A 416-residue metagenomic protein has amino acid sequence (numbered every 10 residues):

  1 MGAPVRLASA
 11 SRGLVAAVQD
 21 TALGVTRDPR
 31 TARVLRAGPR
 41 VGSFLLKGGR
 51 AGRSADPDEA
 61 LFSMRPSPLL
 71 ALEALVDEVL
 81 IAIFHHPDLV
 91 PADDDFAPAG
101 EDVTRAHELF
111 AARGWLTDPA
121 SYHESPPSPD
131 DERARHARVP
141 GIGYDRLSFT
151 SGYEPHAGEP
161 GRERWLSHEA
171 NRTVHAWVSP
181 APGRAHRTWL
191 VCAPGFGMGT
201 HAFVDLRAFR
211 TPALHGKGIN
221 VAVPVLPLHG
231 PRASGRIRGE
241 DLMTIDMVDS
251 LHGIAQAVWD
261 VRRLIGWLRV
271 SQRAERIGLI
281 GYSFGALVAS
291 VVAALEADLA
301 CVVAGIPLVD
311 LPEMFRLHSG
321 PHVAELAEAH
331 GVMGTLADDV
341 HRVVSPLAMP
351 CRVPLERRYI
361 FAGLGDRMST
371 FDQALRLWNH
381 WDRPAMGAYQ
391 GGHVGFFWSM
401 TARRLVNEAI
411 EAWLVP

Functional and structural regions predicted by a protein language model:
M1-G161: N-terminal targeting or regulatory segments adjacent to alpha/beta-hydrolase or S9 domains
H168-V174, A181-W189: Proline/glycine-enriched tight loop/beta-turn segments at coil->beta junctions that connect or precede beta-strands
V191-A255: Cap/lid segment of the alpha/beta-hydrolase catalytic domain
I280-A289: Gly/Ala-rich beta-loop-alpha elbow adjacent to hydrolase catalytic centers
S290-L336, A388: Hydrolase active-site cap/lid region
V353-P354, Y359-A362, D366: Short beta-strand/loop motif that positions the catalytic acidic residue of the alpha/beta-hydrolase fold
R367-Q373: Conserved alpha/beta-hydrolase "acid-adjacent" motif
G392-R404: Catalytic histidine-centered segment of alpha/beta-hydrolase-like enzymes
